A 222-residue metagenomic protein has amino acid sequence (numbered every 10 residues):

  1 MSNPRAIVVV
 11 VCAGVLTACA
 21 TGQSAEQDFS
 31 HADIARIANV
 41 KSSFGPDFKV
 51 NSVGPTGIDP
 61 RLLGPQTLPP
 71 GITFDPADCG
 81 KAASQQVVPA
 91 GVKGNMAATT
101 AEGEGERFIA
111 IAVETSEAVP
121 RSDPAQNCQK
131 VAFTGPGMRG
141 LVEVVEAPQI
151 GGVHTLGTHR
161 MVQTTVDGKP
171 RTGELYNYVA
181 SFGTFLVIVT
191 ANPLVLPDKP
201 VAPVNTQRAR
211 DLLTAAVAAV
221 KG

Functional and structural regions predicted by a protein language model:
M1-V8: Bacterial N-terminal signal peptides that target proteins for export
V15-A18: C-terminal motif of bacterial Sec signal peptides marking the signal peptidase cleavage site
A20-Q23: Bacterial signal peptide processing site
Q27-D28, A97: Terminal, regulation- and interaction-focused segments at domain boundaries
D28-D47: Post-signal peptide N-terminal segment of mature Sec-exported envelope proteins
A35-K41, A125, R210-V217: Extracytoplasmic/secreted envelope proteins and their assembly/folding machinery, especially bacterial periplasmic
K41-S42, F48-V179: A small/polar (G/S/T-enriched), proline-flanked helix-loop surface module common in exported/cell-envelope proteins
E146-V220: A short, solvent-exposed beta-edge/loop patch
